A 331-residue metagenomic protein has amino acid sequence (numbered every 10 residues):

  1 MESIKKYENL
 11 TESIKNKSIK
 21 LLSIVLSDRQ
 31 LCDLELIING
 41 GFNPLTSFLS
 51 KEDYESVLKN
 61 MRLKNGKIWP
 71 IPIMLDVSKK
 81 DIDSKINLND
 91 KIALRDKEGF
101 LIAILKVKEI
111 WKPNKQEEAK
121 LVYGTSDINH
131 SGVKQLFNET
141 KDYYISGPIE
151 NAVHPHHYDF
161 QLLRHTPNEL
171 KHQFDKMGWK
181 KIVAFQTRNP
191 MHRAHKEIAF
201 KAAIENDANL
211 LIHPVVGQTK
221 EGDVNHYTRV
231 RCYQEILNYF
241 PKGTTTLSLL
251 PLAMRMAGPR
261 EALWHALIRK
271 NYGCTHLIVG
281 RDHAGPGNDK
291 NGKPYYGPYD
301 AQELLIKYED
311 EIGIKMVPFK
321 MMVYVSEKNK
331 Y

Functional and structural regions predicted by a protein language model:
M1-Y331: Active-site cores that bind ATP or allylic diphosphates and position pyrophosphate for catalysis
